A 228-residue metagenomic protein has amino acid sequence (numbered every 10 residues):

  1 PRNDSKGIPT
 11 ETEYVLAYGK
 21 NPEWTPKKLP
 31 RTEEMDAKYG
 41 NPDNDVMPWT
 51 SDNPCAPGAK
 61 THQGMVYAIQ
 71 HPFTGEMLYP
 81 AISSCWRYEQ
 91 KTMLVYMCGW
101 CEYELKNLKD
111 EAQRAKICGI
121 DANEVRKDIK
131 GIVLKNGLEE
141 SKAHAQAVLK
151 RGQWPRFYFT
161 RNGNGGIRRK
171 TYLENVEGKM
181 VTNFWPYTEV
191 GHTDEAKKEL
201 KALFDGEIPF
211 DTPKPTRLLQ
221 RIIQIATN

Functional and structural regions predicted by a protein language model:
P1-T227: Class I S-adenosyl-L-methionine
